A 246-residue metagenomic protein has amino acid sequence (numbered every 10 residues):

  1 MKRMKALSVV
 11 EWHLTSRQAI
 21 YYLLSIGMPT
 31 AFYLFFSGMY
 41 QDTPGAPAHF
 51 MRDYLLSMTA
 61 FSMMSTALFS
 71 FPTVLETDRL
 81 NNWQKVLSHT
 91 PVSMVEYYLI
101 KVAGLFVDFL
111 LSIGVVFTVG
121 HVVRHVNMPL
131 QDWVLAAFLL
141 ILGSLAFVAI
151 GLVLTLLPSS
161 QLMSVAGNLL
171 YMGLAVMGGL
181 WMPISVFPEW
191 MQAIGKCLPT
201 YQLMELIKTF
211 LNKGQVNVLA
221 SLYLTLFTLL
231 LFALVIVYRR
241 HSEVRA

Functional and structural regions predicted by a protein language model:
M1-M28, N82, R245: Aromatic- and glycine-rich beta-strand/loop motifs that create alpha-glucan
K2-V9, L180-L222: Short hydrophobic, aromatic-rich alpha-helical segments embedded in or entering the lipid bilayer of multi-pass
L14-D42, M51-S70, L110-S112, G167-A175 (+1 more regions): Hydrophobic alpha-helical transmembrane segments of multi-pass membrane transport/permease proteins
S25, P29, F36-S37, E205-A246: Alpha-helical transmembrane segments of multi-pass membrane transporters/translocases
A31, M51-V122, L169: Hydrophobic alpha-helical transmembrane segments of multi-pass membrane transport proteins
F35-Y40, T155-C197: Transmembrane helix segments
P44-V74, F138-L156, T209: Hydrophobic alpha-helical transmembrane segments of membrane proteins
M94, I100-L169, Q215-T225, V235-I236: Alpha-helical transmembrane segments and their short interhelical loops
